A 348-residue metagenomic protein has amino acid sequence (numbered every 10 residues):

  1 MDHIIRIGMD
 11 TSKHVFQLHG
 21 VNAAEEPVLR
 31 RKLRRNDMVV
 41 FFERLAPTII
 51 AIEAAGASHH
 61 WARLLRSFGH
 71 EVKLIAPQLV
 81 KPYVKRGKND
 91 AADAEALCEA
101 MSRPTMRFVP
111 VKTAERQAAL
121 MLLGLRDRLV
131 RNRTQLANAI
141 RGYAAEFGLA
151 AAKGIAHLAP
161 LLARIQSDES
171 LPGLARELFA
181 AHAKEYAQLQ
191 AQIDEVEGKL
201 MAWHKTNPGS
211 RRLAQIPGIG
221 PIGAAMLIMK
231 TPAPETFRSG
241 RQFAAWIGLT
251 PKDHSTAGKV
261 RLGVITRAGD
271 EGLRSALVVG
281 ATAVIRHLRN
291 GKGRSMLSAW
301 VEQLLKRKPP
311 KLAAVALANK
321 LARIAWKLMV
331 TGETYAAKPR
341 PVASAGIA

Functional and structural regions predicted by a protein language model:
M1-A348: A detector of single, family-specific signature residues that are central to catalytic or substrate-handling motifs
